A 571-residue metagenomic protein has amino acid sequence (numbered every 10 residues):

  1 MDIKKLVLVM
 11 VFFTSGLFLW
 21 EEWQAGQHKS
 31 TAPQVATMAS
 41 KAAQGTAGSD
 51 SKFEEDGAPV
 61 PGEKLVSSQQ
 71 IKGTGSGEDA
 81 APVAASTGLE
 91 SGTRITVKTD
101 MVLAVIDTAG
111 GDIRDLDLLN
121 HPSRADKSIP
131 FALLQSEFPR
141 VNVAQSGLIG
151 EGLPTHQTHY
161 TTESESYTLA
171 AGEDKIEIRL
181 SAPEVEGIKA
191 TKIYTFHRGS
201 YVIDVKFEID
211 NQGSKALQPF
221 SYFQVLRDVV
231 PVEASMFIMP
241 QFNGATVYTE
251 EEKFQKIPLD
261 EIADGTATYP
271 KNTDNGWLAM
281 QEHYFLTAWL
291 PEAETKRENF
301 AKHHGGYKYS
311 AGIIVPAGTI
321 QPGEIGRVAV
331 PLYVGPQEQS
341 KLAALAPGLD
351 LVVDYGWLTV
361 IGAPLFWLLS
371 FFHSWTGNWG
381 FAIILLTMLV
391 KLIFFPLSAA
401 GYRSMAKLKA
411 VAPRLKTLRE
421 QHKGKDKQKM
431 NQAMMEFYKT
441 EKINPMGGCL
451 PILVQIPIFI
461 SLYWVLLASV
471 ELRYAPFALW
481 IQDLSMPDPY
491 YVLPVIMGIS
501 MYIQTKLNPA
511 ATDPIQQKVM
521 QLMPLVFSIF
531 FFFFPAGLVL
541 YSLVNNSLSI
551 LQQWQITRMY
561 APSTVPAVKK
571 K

Functional and structural regions predicted by a protein language model:
M1-L392, S563-K571: Membrane-protein biogenesis/insertion across secretory and organellar systems
V7-W20, F459-L462, V495-S500, L522-V526: Core hydrophobic alpha-helical membrane-spanning segments
V9, G26-Q27, G537-V544: Hydrophobic alpha-helical membrane segments of integral membrane proteins
E22-W23, L484-P487, Y491-V495, F531-P535 (+1 more regions): Hydrophobic transmembrane alpha-helical segments of multi-pass transport and channel proteins
F207, S461-I503: Conserved catalytic motifs of ABC-family nucleotide-binding domains
G323, I393-F459, M501-F531, S547-K571: Membrane-interface amphipathic helices and adjacent TM-edge segments
P347, L351-Q421, K427-K429, M435-K439 (+4 more regions): Transmembrane alpha-helical segments that form the functional core of multipass membrane systems
G377-W379, F530-V539: Transmembrane helix interruption/hinge and helix-loop junction motifs
